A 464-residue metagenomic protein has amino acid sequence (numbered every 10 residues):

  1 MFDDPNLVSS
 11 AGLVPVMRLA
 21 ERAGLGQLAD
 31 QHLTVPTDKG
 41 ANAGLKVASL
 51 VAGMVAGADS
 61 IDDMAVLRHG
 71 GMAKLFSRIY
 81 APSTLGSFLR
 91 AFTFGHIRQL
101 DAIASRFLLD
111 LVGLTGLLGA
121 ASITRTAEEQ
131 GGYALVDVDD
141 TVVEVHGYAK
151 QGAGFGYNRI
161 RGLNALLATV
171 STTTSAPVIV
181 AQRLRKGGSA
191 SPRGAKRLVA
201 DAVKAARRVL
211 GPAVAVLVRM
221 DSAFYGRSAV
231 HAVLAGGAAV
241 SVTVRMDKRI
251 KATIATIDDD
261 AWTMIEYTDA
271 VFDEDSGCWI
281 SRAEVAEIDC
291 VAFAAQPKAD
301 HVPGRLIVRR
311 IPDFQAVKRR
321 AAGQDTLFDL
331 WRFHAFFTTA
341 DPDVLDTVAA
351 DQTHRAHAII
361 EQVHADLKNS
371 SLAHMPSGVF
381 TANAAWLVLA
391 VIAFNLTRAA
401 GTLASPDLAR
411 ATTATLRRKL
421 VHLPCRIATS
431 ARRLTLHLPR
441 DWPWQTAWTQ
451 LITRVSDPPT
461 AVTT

Functional and structural regions predicted by a protein language model:
M1-A190, G194-G211, G236, C425-T464: Dynamic "connector" segments at or just before major functional cores
L19, S49-L50, M64, A81 (+9 more regions): Short, conserved catalytic/metal-binding motifs centered on acidic residues
M64, T347-F380, A385, L389-A400: Short amphipathic alpha-helical "interface-anchor" segments enriched in bulky aromatics
A205-A223, V230: A conserved hydrophobic secondary-structure block that centers on an alpha-helix together with its immediately flanking
V218-G226, M246-R249, T381: Acidic, metal-coordinating catalytic cores used for nucleic-acid/nucleotide bond scission and strand-transfer chemistry
V230-A239: Short, surface-exposed basic-aromatic patches at helix termini and helix-loop junctions that form
S241-D366, Q450-T464: An anionic, glycine-rich sequence signature occurring as long contiguous blocks
H374-L438, W442: Basic, amphipathic alpha-helical segments enriched in Lys/Arg and hydrophobic/aromatic residues
